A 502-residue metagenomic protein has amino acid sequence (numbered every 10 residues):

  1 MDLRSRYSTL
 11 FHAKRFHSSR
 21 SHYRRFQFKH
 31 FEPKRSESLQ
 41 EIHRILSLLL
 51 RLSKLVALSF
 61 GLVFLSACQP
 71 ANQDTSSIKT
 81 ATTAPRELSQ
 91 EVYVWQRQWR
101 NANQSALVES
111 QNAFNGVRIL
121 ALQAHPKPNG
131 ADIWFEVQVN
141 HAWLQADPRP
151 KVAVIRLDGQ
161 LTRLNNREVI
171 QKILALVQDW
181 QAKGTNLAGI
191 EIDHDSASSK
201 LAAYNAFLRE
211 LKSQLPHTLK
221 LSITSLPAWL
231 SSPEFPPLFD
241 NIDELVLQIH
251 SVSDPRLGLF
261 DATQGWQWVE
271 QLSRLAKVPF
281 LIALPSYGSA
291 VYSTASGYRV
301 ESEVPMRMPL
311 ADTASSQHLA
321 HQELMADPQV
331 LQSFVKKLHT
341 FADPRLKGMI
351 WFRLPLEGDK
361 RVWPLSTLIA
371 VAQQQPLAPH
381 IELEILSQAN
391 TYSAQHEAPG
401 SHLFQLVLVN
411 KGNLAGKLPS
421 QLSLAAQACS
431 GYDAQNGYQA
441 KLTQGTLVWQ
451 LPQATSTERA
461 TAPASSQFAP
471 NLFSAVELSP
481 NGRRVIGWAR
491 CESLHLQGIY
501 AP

Functional and structural regions predicted by a protein language model:
S66-A67: C-terminal motif of bacterial Sec signal peptides marking the signal peptidase cleavage site
P85-Y93, L122-H125, N129-E244: Chitinase-like catalytic core of GlcNAc-active glycosidases
A102-P126, K183-G184: Catalytic domains of carbohydrate-active enzymes, especially glycoside hydrolases
V117, I192, L245, I282 (+1 more regions): Conserved, mostly hydrophobic/aromatic
A206-R307: Substrate-binding surface in catalytic domains of secreted glycosidases
A295-P376: Substrate-binding cleft of secreted/luminal carbohydrate-active enzymes
H402-K411: Short, well-ordered beta-strand segments enriched in hydrophobic/aromatic residues
T443-R490: Short, solvent-exposed, Trp/other aromatic-anchored flexible loops in extracytoplasmic proteins
